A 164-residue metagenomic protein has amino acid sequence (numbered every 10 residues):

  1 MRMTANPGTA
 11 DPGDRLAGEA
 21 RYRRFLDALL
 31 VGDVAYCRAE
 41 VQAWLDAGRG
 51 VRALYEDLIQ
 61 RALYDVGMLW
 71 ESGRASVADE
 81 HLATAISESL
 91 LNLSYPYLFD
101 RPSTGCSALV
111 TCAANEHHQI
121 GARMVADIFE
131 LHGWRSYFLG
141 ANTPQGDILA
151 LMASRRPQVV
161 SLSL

Functional and structural regions predicted by a protein language model:
M1-P102: Long amphipathic alpha-helical segments
Q60, A113-E116: Short glycine-enriched loops at secondary-structure junctions
G73, F129, V160: Conserved hydrophobic/aromatic pocket- or pore-lining residues that grip, position, or stack substrates in active sites
S107-L109: Conserved beta-strand elements of the Class I
T111-A113, S163: Short hydrophobic segments within beta-strands
R123-Y137: Short helix-loop-beta junction
F138, T143-L164: Cofactor-cradling patches in redox/metallo enzymes
